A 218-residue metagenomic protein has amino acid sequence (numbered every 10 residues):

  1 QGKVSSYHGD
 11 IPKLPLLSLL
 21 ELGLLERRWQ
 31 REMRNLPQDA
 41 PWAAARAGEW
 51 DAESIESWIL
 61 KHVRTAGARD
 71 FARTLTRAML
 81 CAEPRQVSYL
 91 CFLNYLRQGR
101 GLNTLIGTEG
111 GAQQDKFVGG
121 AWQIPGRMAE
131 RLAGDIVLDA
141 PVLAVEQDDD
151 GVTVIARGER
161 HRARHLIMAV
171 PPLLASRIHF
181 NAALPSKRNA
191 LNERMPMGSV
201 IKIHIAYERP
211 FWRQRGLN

Functional and structural regions predicted by a protein language model:
Q1, A66-A72, W212-N218: A short alpha-helix-loop-beta-strand transition element characteristic of N-terminal alpha/beta dinucleotide-binding
Q1-M33: Dinucleotide-binding Rossmann-like beta1-alpha1 core, especially the glycine-rich loop that anchors the ADP
K3, D150, E159-R160: Short acidic/polar mixed-charge low-complexity motifs
H8-G9, G151-T153, A169, G198-V200 (+1 more regions): Conserved flavin/dinucleotide-binding core of flavoenzymes
P37-P141, D148-G151, A169, R177-H179 (+1 more regions): Active-site/ligand-binding neighborhood in enzyme catalytic cores
A156-H165: Core beta-strand elements of the Rossmann-like FAD/NAD(P) dinucleotide-binding domain in flavoenzyme oxidoreductases
H165-S186, H204: Flavin (primarily FAD) binding-site architecture
K187-R215: Central beta-strand plus flanking loop segment that forms part of the substrate or channel wall within the catalytic
